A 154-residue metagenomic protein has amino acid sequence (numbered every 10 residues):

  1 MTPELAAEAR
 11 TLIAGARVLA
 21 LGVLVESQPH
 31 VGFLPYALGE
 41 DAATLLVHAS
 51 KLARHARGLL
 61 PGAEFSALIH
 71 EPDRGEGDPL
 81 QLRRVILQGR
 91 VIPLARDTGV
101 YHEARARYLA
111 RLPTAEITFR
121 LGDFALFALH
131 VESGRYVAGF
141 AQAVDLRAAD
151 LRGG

Functional and structural regions predicted by a protein language model:
M1-L60, G77: An N-terminal domain-cap segment
L12, A106-R107, R111-G154: C-terminal edge-of-domain segments
A16-V18, A43-T44, G62-F65, L121-L126 (+1 more regions): Short, surface-exposed beta-edge/turn micro-motifs
V31-P35, R84-Q88, L126-A128, G134: Conserved hydrophobic/aromatic beta-strand scaffold that supports enzyme active sites
E40, E71, P93, V131-S133: Non-catalytic surface loops within mature trypsin-like serine protease
S50, H70, G139-A141: Surface loops and adjacent helix of pleckstrin homology
L52-R111, F124: Short, structured beta-strand-loop surface elements
